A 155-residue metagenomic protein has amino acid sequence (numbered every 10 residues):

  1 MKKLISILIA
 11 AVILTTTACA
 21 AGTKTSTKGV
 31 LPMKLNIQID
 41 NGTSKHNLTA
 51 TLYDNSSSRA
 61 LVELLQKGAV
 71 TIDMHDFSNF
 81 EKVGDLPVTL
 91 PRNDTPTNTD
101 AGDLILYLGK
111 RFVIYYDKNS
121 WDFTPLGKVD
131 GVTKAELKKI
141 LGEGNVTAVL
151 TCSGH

Functional and structural regions predicted by a protein language model:
M1-L4, L8: Positively charged n-region of N-terminal signal peptides that target proteins for export
L8-T16: Bacterial N-terminal signal peptides
T15-G29: Sec-dependent signal peptide cleavage junction
S26-E63, G68-V70: Start-of-domain signal
L31, N36-I37, K128-H155: Well-ordered alpha/beta subsegment
S57-L108: Mature extracytoplasmic domains of secretory-pathway proteins
L108-G109, Y115, V149: Residue-level recognition of conserved beta-strand edge/terminus positions
Y116-G131: Short, compositionally biased
